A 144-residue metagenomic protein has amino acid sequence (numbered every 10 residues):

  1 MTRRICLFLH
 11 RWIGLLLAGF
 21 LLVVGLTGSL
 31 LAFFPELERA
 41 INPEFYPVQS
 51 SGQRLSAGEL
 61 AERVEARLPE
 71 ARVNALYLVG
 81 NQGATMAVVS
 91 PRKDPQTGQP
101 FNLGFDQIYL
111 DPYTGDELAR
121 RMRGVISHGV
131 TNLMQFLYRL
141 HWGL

Functional and structural regions predicted by a protein language model:
M1-L144: Conserved histidines in hydrophobic membrane contexts and catalytic metal-binding motifs
